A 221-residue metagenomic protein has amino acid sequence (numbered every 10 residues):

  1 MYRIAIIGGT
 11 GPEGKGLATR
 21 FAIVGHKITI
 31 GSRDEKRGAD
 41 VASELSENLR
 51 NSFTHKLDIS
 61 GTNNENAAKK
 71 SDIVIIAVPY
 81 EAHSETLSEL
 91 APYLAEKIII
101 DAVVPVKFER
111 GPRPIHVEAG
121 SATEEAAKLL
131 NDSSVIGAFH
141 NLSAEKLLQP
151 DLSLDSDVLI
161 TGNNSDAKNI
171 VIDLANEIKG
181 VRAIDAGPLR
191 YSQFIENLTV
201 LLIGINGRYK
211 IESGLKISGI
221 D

Functional and structural regions predicted by a protein language model:
M1-E47: NAD(P)+-binding Rossmann beta1-loop-alpha1 motif at the extreme N-terminus of oxidoreductases
Y2, K97, S156: Nucleotide donor/acceptor-binding cores
I7, S156-D221: Active-site-lining helix/loop region of Rossmann-like oxidoreductase modules
N48-S60, N131-S134, V181: A short helix-to-beta-strand connector/capping loop
S52-I98, A102-E109: Rossmann-like NAD(P)-binding element
P79-A82, N141-L142, N164-D166: Short beta->alpha connector loops
V103-E145, Q149-P150: Rossmann-fold NAD(P)-binding glycine/threonine-rich loop
